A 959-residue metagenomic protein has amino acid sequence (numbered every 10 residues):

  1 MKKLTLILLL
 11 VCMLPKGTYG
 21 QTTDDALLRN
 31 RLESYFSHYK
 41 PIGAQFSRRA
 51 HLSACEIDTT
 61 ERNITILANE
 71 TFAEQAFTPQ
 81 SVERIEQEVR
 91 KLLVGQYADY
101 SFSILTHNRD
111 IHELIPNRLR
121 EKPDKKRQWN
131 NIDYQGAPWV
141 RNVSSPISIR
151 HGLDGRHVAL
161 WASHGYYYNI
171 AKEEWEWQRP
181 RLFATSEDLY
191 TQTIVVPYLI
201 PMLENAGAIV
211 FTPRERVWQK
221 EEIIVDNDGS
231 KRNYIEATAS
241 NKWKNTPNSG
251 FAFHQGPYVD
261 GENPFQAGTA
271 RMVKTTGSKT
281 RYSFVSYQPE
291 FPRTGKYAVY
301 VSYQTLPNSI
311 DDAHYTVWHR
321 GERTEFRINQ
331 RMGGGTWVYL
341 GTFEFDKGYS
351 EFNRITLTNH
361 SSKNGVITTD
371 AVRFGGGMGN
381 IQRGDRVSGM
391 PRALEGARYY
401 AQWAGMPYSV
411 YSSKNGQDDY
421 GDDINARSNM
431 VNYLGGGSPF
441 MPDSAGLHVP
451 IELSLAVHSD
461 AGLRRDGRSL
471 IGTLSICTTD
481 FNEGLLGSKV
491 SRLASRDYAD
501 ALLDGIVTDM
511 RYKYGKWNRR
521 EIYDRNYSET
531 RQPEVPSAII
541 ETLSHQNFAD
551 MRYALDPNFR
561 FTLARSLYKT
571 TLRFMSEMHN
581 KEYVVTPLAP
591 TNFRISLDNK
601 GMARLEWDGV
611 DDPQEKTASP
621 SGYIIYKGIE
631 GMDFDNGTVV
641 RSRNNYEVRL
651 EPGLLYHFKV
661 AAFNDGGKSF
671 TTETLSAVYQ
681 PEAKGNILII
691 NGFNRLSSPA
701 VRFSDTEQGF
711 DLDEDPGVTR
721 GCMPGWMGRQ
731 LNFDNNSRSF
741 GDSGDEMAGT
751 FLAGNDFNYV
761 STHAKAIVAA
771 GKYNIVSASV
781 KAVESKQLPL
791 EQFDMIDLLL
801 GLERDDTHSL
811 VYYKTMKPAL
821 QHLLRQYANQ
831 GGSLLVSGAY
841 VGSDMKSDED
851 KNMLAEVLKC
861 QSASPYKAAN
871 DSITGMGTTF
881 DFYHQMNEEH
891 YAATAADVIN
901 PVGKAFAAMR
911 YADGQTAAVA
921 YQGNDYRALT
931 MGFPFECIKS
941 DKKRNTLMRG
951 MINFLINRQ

Functional and structural regions predicted by a protein language model:
G20, E682-F693, A700-L712, Q787-S847 (+2 more regions): Short alpha-beta junction capping motif
W161, L394-R492, D524-Q546: Active-site microenvironments of hydrolase-like enzyme catalytic domains
F183, E187, I194-A206, R214 (+4 more regions): Aromatic-Pro/Gly-enriched surface loop or interdomain linker that acts as a lid/target-recognition segment
E262, T275, R354, H360 (+6 more regions): Active-site-adjacent mobile loop/cap segments within catalytic or ligand-binding domains
Q532-H545, S566, Q792-I796, N829-S837 (+2 more regions): A glycine-centered loop/beta-turn motif at secondary-structure junctions
F574-T617, P652, G666-G685: Pro/Thr/Ser/Gly-rich low-complexity, intrinsically disordered linker/stalk tracts
E647-K668: Beta-strand-rich modules
L802-D913, K943, L947: A glycine-rich, often tryptophan-bearing local segment used as a flexible ligand/cofactor-contacting loop or short
